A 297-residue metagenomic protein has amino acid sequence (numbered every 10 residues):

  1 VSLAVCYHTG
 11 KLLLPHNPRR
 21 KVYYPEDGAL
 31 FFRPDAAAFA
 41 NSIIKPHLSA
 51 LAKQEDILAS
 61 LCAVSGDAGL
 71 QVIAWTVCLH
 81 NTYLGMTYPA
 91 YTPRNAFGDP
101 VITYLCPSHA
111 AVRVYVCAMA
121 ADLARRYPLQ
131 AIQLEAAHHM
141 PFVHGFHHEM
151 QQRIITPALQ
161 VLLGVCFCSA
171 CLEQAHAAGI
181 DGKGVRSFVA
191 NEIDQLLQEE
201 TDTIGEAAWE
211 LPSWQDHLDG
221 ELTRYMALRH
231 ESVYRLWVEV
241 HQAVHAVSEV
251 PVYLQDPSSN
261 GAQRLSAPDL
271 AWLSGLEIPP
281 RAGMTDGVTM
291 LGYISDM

Functional and structural regions predicted by a protein language model:
V1-K11, R125-A131, A271-R281, G287: Catalytic domains of carbohydrate-active enzymes, especially glycoside hydrolases
S2, G69-W75, I102, Q130-Q133 (+2 more regions): Structural preference for beta-strand elements that scaffold enzyme active sites
S2-A52: Aromatic-lined carbohydrate-binding/catalytic grooves of carbohydrate-active enzymes
C6-H8, V77-L79, A137-H139, P257-N260 (+1 more regions): Active-site beta-loop-alpha junctions enriched in small/polar residues
H16-D35, G85-A96, H147-E149, L211: Short, flexible, mixed-charge acidic loops at enzyme active sites
R33-A68, V114-Y115, S232-L236: Aromatic- and glycine-enriched glycan-recognition loops and surfaces that form the carbohydrate-binding subsites
P93, G98-V247, P251, D256-L270: Polysaccharide-binding and catalytic clefts of secreted carbohydrate-active enzymes
D256-A262, A267-M297: Conserved alpha/beta catalytic core and glycan-binding cleft of carbohydrate-active enzymes
